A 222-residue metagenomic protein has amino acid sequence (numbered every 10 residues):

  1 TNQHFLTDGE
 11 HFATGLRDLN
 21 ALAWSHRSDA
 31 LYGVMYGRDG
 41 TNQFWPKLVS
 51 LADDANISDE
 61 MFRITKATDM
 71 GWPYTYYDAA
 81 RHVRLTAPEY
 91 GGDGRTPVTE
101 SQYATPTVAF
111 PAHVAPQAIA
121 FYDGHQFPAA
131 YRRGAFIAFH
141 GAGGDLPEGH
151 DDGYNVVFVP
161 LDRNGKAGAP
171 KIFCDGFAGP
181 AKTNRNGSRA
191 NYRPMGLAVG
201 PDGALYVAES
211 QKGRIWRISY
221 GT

Functional and structural regions predicted by a protein language model:
T1-T7, T14-D18, L22-Y192, D202 (+1 more regions): Beta-propeller domain segments
M195-T222: Blade-level signature of beta-propeller repeat domains, shared across WD40, Kelch, NHL, RCC1 and BNR/Asp-box propellers
